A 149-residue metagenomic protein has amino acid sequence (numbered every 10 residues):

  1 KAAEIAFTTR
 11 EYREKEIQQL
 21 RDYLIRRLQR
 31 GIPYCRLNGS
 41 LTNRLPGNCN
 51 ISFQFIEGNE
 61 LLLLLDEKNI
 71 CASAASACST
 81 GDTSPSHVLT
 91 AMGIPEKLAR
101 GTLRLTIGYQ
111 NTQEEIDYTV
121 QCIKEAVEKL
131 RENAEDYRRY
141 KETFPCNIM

Functional and structural regions predicted by a protein language model:
A3-R26, R36-L45: Structural signature of PLP-dependent enzymes
R10-R21, G58, G81, Y109-T112 (+1 more regions): Generic structural signal for well-ordered, non-membrane alpha-helical segments in soluble metabolic enzymes
E11-I17, P33-S40, A75, L130-R139: Flexible, glycine/charged-enriched surface loops at secondary-structure junctions
Y23-G31, L64, K68-I70, V120-K129: Generic non-transmembrane alpha-helical segments
L28, P33-L64: Anionic-ligand binding region
C49-R104: Conserved C-terminal alpha-helix-loop-beta "cap" of PLP-dependent enzymes that closes/shapes the active-site mouth
S84-M149: PLP-dependent enzyme catalytic core of the Aspartate aminotransferase-like
